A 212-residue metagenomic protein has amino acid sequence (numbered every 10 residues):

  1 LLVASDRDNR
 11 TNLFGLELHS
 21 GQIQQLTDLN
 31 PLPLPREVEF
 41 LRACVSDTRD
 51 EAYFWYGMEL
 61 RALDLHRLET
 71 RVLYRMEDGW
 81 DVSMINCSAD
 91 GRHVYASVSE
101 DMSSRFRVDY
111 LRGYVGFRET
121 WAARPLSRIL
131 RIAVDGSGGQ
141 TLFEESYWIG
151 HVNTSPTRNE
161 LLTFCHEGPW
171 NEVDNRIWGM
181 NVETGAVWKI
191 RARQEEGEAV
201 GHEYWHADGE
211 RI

Functional and structural regions predicted by a protein language model:
L1-L2, R42-D50, W55, I85-H93 (+2 more regions): Blade-terminus and WD-like Trp-Asp/Gly-His loop motifs, strongest in beta-propeller folds
D6, S97-R124, C165-N175: Short, conserved, GDST-rich strand-edge loop motifs in beta-rich repeat architectures
D8-F54: Blade-loop segments of beta-propeller domains
N9, E39, D81-S83, P125 (+3 more regions): Beta-rich catalytic cores
N9-G15, G57-A62, S104-V108, R124-L130 (+1 more regions): Structural motif
E17-G21, L65-L68, A133-S137, N181-G185: Short loop/turn segments that connect beta-strands within beta-propeller blades
T27-V38, Y74-D78, L142-Y147, I190-E196: Surface loop/turn motifs at the tips and blade-to-blade linkers of beta-strand repeat domains
T141-I212: Beta-propeller domains
